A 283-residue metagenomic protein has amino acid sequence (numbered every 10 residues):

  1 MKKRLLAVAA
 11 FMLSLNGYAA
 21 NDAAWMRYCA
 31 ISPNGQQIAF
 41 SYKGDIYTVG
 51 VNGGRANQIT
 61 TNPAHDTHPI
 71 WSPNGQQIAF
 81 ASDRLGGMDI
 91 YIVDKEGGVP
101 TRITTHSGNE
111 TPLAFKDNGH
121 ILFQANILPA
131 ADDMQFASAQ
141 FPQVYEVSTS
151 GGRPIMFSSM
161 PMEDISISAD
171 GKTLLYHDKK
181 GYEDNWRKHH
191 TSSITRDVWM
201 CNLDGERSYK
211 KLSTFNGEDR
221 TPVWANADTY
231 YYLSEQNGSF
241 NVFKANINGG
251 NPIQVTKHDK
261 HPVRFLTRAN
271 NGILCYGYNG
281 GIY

Functional and structural regions predicted by a protein language model:
K2-V8: Sec-dependent signal peptide recognition, specifically the positively charged N-region followed immediately by
A10-Y18: Hydrophobic h-region of N-terminal signal peptides that target proteins for export in Gram-negative bacteria
N21-D22, S41-Y47, R55, T60-D66 (+11 more regions): A flexible loop/linker signature enriched in serine peptidases of the S9 family
N21-G35: Short N-terminal segments immediately surrounding and downstream of signal-peptide cleavage
R27-Y28, T61-W71: Short active-site loop at a secondary-structure junction that contains or immediately precedes the catalytic residue(s)
A30, I70, A114, S166 (+2 more regions): Conserved beta-strand position repeated across blades of beta-propeller domains
N34-Q36, N74-Q76, N118-H120, D170-K172 (+2 more regions): Short coil/turn segments that connect the beta-strands within blades of beta-propeller domains
V51: Short, conserved catalytic or interaction motifs in soluble domains
